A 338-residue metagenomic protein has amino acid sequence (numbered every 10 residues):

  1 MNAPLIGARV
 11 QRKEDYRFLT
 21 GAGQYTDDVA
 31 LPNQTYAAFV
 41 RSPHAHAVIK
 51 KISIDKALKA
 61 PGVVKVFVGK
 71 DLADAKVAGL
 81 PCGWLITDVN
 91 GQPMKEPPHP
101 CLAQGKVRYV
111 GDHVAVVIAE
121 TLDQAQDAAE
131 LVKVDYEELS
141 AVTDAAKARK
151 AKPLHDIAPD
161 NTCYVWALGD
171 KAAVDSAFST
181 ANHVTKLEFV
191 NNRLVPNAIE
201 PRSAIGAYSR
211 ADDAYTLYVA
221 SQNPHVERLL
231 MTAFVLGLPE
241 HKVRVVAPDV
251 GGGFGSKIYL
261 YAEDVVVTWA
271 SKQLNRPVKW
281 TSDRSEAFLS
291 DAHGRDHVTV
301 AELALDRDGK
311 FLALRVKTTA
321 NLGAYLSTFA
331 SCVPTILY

Functional and structural regions predicted by a protein language model:
M1-D160, Q273: Flexible, low-hydrophobicity surface segments
A3, D74, P97, R108 (+5 more regions): Gly/Pro-rich active-site capping loops and adjacent beta-alpha segments that organize cofactor/substrate pockets
G21, K65-G69, Y109, T185-L187 (+4 more regions): General beta-strand structural signal in soluble alpha/beta enzymes
Y36, Q104, E200-I205, V298: Short glycine-rich loop/turn motifs
F39-D74, V116-D135, A204-L274, A320 (+1 more regions): Alpha-helical support elements that line or immediately flank enzyme active sites and cofactor-binding pockets
L85, K152-V235: Helix-loop-helix junctions that connect adjacent transmembrane helices in secondary transporters/permeases, recognized
H99, K106-R108, V117, V195-A198 (+2 more regions): Replace "in large, NTP-powered and nucleic-acid-processing enzymes" with "in large, NTP-powered factors and other
G111-H113, V246-D249, R284-S290: Cysteine-centered functional microenvironments
